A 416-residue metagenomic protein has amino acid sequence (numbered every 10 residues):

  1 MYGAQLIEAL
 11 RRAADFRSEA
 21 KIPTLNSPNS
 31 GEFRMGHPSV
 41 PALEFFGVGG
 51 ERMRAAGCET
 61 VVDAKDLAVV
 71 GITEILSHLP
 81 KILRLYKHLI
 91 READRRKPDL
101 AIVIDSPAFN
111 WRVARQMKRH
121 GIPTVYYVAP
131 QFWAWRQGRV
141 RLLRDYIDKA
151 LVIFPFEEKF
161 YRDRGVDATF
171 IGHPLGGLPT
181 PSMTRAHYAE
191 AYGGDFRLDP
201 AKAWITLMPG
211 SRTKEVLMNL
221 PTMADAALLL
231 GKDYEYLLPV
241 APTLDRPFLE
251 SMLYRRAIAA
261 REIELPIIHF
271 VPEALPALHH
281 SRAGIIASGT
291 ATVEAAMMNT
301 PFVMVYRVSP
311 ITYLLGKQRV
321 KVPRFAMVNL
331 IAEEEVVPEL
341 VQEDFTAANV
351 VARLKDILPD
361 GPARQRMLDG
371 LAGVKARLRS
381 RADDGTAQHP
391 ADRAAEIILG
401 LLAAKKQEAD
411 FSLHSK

Functional and structural regions predicted by a protein language model:
M1-K416: Nucleotide-activated sugar donor-binding and catalytic core shared by glycosyltransferases and related lipid-linked
